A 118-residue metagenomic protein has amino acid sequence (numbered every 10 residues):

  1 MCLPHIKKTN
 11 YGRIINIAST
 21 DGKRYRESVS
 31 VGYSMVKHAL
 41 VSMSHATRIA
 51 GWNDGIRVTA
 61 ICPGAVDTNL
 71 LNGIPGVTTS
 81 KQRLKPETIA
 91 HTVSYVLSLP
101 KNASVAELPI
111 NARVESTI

Functional and structural regions predicted by a protein language model:
M1-K8, I49: Amphipathic alpha-helical dimer-interface segment in Rossmann-like NAD(P)H-dependent oxidoreductases
N10, K23-R24: ABC ATPase "signature
S19: Residue(s) in the substrate-gating loop at a strand-loop-helix junction that position the organic substrate next
R24-V31: Active-site loop immediately N-terminal to the catalytic Tyr-X3-Lys motif of short-chain dehydrogenase/reductase
V36-K37: Active-site helix of classical SDR
N53-I56, A60, G76-I118: C-terminal helical subdomain
P63-G73: Short, flexible catalytic-loop segment of classical short-chain dehydrogenase/reductase
